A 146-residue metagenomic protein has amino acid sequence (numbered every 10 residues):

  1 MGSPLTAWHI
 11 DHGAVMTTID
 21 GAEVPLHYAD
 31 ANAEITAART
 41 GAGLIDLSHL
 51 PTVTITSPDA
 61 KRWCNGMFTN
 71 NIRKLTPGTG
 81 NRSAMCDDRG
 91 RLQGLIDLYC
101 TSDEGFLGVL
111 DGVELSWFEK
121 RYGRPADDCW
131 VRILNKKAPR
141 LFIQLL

Functional and structural regions predicted by a protein language model:
M1-L146: Basic, glycine/lysine-rich polyanion-binding surfaces/domains
